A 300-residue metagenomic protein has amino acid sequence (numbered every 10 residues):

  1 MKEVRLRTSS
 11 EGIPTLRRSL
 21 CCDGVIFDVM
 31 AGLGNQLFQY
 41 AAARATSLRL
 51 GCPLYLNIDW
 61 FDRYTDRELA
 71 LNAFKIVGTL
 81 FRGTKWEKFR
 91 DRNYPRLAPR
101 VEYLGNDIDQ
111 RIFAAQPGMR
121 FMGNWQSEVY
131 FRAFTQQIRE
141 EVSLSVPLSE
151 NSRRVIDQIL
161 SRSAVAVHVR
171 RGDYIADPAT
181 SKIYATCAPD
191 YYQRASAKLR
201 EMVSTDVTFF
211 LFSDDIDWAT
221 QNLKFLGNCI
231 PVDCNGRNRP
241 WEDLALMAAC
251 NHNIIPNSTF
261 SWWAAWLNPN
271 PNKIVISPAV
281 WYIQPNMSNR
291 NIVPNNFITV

Functional and structural regions predicted by a protein language model:
V4-L16, L20-D23, R63-D206: Secretory-pathway luminal glycosyltransferase catalytic domains
L6, I283-V300: Leloir-type glycosyltransferase catalytic cores
I26-A31, K182: Active-site rim elements
V29-F38, T65: A short, glycine/small-residue-rich beta-strand->loop->alpha-helix junction that serves as a flexible
Q36-L48, Y192-S196: Histidine-anchored nucleotide/phosphate-binding helix
C52-R63: A short beta-strand-loop structural module common to alpha/beta enzyme folds
Y64-I76, A219-G227, M287-I292: Short, aromatic/basic amphipathic alpha-helical patches
E201-P285: Donor-binding and catalytic core of enzymes assembling or modifying cell-surface/extracellular glycoconjugates
